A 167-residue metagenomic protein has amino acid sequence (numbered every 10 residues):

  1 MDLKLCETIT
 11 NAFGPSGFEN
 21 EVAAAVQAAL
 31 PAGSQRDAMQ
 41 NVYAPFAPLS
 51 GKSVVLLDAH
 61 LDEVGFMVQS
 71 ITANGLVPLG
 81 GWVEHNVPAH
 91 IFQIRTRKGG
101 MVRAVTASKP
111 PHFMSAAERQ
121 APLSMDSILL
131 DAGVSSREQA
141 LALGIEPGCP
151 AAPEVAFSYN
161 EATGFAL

Functional and structural regions predicted by a protein language model:
M1-L167: N-terminal hydrophobic/helix-forming segments and targeting peptides
